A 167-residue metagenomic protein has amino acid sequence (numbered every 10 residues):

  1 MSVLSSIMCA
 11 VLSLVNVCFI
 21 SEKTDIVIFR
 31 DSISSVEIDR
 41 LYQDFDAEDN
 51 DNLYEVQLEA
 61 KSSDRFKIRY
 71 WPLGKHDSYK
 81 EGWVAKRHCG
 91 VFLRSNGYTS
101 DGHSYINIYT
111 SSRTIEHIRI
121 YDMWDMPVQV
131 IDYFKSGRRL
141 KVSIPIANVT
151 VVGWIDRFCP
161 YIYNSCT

Functional and structural regions predicted by a protein language model:
M1-N16: Classical Sec-dependent N-terminal signal peptides that target proteins to the secretory pathway
L14-V27, D31-I33, K67-S104, Q129 (+1 more regions): Boundary regions of SH3-family modules and the immediately adjacent low-complexity/disordered segments in eukaryotic
V15-S63, F92-S136: Beta-loop motif signature
